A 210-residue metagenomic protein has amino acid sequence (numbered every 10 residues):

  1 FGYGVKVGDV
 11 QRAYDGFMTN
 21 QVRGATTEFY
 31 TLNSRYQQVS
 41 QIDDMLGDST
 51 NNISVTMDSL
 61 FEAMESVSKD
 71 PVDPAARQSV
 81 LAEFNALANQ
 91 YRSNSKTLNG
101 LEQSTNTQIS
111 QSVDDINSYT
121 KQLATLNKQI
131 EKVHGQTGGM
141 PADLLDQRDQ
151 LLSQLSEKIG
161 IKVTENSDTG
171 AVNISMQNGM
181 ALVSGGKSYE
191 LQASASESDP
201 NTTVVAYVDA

Functional and structural regions predicted by a protein language model:
F1-E28, S34, Q122, E131-A210: Phosphate-proximal small/polar/acidic motifs at interfaces that engage nucleotide phosphates, polyphosphates
Q21-I42, S49, I53, D73-V80 (+4 more regions): Alpha-helical heptad-repeat coiled-coil segments that mediate oligomerization/polymerization in large
L60: Mixed-charge (Asp/Glu-Lys/Arg
E65-S68: Post-signal-peptide, soluble extracytosolic/periplasmic N-terminal scaffold domains of envelope/secretory systems
